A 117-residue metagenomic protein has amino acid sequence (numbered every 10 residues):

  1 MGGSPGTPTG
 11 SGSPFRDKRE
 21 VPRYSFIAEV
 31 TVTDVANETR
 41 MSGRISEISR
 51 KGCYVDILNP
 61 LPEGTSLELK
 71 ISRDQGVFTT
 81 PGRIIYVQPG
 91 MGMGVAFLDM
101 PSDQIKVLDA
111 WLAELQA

Functional and structural regions predicted by a protein language model:
M1-I48, D109-A117: N-terminal helix initiation/capping motif
V21, D56-P60: Short, surface-exposed secondary-structure edge patches
A28-D34, G64-V77: Short conserved beta-strand and strand-loop elements enriched in small hydrophobics with frequent Asp/Gly
V35-N37, R50, V87-G92: Short, conserved beta-turn/loop elements at beta-strand boundaries and strand-helix junctions
M41, C53, T80, G92-M93: Short aromatic-glycine-enriched beta-strand elements
I45, G82-I84: Conserved hydrophobic positions within beta-strands
Y54-I57, G90-D99: Short, solvent-exposed secondary-structure boundary/capping segments
